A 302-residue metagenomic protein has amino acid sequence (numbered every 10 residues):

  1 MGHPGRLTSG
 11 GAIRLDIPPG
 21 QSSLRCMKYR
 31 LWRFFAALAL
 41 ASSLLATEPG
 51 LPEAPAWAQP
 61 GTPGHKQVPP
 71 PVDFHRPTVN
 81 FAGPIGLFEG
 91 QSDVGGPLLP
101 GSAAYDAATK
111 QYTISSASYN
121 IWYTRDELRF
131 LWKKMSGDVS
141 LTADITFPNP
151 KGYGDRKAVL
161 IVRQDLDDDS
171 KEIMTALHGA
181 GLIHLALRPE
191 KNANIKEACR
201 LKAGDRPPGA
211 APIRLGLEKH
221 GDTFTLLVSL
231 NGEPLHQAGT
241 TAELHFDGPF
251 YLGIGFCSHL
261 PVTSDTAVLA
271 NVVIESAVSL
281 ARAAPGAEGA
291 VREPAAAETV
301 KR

Functional and structural regions predicted by a protein language model:
M1, G5-R6, L15, A56-Q59: N-terminal start and proteolytic maturation junction detector
S9, S22-S23, S42-S43: Serine residues within intrinsically disordered or low-complexity segments
L15-D16, S23: Short, positively charged and aromatic/hydrophobic N-terminal segments
R33-L45: Bacterial N-terminal signal peptides
G50-R302: Extracellular glycan-recognition regions
